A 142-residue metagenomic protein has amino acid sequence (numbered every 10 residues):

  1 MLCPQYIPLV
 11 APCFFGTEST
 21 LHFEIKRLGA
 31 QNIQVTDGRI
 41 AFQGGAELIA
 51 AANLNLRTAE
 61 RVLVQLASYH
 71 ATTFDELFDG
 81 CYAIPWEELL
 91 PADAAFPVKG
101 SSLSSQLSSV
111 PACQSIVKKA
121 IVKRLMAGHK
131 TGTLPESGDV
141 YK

Functional and structural regions predicted by a protein language model:
L2-Y141: Non-catalytic nucleic-acid substrate-recognition regions in nucleic-acid-modifying enzymes
